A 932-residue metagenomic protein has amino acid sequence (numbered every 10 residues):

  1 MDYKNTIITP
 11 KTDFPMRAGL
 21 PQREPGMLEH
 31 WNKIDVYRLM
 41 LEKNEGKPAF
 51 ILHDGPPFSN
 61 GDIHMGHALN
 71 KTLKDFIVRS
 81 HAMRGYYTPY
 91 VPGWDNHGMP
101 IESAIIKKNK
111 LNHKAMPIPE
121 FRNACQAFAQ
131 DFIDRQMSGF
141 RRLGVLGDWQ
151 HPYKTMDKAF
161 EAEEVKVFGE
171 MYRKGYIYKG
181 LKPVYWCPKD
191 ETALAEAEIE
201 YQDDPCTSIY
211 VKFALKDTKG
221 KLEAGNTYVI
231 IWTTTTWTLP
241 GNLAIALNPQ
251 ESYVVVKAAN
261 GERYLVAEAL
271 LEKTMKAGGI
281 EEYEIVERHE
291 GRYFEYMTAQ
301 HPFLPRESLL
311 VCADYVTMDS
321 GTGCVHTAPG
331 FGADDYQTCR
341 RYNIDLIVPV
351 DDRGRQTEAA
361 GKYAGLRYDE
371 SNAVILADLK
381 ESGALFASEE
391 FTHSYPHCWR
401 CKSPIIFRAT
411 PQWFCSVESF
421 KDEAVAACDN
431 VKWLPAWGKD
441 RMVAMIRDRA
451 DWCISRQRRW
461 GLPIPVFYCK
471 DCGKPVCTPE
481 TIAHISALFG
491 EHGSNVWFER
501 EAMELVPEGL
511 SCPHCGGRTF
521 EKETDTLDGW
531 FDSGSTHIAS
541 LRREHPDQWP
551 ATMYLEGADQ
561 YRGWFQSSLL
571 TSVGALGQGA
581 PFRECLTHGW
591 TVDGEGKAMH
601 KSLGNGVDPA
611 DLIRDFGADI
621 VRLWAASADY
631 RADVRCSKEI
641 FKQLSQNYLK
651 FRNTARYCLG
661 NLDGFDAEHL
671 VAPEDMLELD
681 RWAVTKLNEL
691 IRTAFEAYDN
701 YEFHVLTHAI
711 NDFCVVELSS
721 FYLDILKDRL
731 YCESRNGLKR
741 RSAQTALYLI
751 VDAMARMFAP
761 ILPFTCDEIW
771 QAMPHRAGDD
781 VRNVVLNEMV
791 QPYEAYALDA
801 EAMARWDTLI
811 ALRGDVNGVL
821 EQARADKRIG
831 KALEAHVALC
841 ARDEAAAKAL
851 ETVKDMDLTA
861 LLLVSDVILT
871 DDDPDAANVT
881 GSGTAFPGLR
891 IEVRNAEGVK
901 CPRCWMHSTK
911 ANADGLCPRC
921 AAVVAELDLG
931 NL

Functional and structural regions predicted by a protein language model:
D2-D13, R17-L20, G26, H30-I34 (+16 more regions): Residue patterns forming the tRNA-binding/recognition surfaces of aminoacyl-tRNA synthetases and related DALR
E42-S103, E164, I231-T238, A246 (+5 more regions): N-terminal catalytic cores of NTP/NDP-binding nucleotidyl/phosphoryl-transfer enzymes
D95, V184, P188, L194-E200 (+8 more regions): Acidic, turn-prone loop/beta-hairpin segments
V184, Y395, I464-V466, G509 (+2 more regions): Residues immediately within or flanking Cys/His clusters that coordinate Zn2+ in small zinc-binding modules
C187, C398, C469, C512-C515 (+2 more regions): Short cysteine-rich clusters marking metal-coordination/redox-active sites
E191, Q457, G473, G516 (+2 more regions): Cys/His-coordinated zinc-binding microdomains
P240, A244, E251-C324, A333 (+1 more regions): Protease-associated
D314, Y342-G354, R458-W460, P479-D633: Alpha-helical recognition segments enriched in aromatics with Gly/Pro capping that present substrate-recognition
